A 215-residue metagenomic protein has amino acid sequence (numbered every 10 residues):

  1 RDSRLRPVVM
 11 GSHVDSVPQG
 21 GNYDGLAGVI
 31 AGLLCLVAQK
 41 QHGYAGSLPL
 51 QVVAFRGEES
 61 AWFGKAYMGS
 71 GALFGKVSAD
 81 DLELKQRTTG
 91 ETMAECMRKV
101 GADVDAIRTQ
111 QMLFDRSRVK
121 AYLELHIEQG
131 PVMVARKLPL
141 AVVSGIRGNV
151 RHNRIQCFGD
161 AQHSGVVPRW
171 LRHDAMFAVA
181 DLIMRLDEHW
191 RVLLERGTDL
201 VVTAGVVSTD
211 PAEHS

Functional and structural regions predicted by a protein language model:
R1-S3: A non-catalytic alpha/beta surface segment that caps or lines the substrate-entry region of metallo-dependent hydrolase
L5-P7, S47, R118-K120: A general structural motif
L5-V8, H13-V17, G75-D80: Glycine-/small-residue-rich beta-strand-loop submotif within the FAD-binding core of flavoenzymes
M10-H13, Q19-E58, R151-C157, V167-H189: Alpha-helical metal-binding/catalytic segments enriched in His/Glu/Asp
G21, G64-K65: Short, solvent-exposed loop/turn and secondary-structure capping segments
E58, Y67-M68, F74-S215: Midchain, well-structured core segments that form catalytic/ion-binding scaffolds
A61: Walker A/P-loop NTP-binding active-site region of P-loop NTPases, recognizing the glycine-rich GxxxxGKT/S
